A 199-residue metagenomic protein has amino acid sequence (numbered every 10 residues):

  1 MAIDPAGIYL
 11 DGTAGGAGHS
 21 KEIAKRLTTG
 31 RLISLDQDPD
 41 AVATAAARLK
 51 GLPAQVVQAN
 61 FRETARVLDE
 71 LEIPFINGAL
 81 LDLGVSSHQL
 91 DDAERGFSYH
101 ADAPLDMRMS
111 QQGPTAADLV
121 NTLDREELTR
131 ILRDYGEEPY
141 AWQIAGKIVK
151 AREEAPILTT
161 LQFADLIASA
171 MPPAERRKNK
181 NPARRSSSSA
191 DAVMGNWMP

Functional and structural regions predicted by a protein language model:
M1-P199: S-adenosyl-L-methionine-dependent methyltransferase catalytic core, i.e., the SAM/SAH-binding region
